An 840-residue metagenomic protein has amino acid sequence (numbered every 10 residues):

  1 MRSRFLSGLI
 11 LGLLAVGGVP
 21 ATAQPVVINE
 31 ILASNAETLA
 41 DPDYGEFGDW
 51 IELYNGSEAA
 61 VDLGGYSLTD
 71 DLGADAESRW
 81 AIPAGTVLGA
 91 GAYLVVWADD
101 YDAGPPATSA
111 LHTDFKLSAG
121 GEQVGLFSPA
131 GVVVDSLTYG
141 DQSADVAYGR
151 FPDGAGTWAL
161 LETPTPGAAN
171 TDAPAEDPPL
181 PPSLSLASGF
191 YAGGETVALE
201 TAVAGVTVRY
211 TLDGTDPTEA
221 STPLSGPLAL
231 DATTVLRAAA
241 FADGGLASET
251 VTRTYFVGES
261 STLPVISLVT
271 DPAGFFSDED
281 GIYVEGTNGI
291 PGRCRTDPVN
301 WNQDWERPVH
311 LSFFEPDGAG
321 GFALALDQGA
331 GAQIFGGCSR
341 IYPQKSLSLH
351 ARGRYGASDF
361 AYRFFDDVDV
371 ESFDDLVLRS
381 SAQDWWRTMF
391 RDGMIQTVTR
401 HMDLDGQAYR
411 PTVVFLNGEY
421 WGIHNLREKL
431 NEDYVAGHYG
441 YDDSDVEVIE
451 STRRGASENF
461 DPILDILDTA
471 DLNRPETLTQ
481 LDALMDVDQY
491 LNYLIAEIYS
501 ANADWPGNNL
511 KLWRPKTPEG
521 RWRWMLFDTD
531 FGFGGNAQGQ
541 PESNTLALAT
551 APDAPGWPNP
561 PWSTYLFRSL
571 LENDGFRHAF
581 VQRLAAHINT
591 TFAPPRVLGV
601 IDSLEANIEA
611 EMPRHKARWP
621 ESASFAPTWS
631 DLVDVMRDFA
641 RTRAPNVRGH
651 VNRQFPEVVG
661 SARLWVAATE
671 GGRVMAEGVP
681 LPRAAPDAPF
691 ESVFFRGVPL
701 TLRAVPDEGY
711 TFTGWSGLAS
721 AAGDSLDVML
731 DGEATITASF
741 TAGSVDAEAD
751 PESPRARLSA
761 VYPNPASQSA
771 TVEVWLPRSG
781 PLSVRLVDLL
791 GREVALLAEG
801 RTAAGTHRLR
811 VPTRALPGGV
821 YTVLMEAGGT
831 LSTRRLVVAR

Functional and structural regions predicted by a protein language model:
S7-G17: Bacterial N-terminal signal peptides
T22-L161: Activation on beta-sandwich/Ig-like modules and their edge loops
V27, V87, A144-G318, A323-Q328 (+4 more regions): Short, compositionally stereotyped local motifs that mark structural "simplifiers"
G121, D231-V235, G697-P699, E733 (+3 more regions): Extracellular Ig-like/FN3 beta-sandwich strand-entry sites
S136, G167-A169, L263-W301, H310 (+9 more regions): Middle-to-C-terminal accessory/interaction subdomains
G289-E458: Conserved ATP-binding subdomain of kinase catalytic cores across diverse folds
A749-S779, V787-R792, E799, G818 (+1 more regions): Surface-exposed, proline-anchored Ser/Thr-rich loop/turn motifs
L797-L831: Short, surface-exposed loop/turn motifs with a glycine/proline- and acidic-biased composition
